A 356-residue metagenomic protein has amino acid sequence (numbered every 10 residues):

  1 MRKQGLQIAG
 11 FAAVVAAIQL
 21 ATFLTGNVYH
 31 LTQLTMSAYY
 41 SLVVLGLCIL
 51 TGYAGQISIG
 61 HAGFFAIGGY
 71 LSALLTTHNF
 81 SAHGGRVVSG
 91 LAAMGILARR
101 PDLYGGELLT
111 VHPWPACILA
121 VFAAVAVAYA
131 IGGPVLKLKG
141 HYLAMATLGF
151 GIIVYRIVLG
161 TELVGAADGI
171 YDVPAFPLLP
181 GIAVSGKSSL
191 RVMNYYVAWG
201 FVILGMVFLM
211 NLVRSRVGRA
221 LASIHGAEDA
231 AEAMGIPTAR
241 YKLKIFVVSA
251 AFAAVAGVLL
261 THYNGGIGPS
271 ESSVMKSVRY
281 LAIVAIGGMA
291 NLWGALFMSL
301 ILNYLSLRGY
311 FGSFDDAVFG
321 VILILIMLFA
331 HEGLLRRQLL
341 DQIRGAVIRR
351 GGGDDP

Functional and structural regions predicted by a protein language model:
M1-P356: Transmembrane alpha-helices and adjacent helix-loop boundaries
